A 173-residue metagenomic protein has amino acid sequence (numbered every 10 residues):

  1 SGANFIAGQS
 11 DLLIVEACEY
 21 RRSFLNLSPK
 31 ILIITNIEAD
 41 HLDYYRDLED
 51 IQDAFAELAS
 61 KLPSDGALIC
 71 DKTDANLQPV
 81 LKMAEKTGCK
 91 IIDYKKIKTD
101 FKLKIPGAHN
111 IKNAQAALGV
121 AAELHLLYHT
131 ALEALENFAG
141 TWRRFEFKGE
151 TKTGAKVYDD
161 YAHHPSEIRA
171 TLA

Functional and structural regions predicted by a protein language model:
A3-V80, K98, I168-R169: Flexible active-site lid/hinge loop adjacent to a nucleotide/diphosphate and Mg2+-phosphate binding pocket
L62-P63, E85, A139: A generic alpha-to-beta junction signature in SAM-dependent methyltransferases
A67, C89, G140-R143: Generic structural signal for secondary-structure transition and capping sites
L81-T87: Helix-loop-beta element that forms the nucleotide-linked donor phosphate-binding surface in glycosyltransferases
G88-K96: Conformationally flexible catalytic loops at phosphate/diphosphate-handling active centers
T99-A173: Nucleotide phosphate-binding/pyrophosphate-handling subdomain across enzymes that bind or process nucleotide phosphates
